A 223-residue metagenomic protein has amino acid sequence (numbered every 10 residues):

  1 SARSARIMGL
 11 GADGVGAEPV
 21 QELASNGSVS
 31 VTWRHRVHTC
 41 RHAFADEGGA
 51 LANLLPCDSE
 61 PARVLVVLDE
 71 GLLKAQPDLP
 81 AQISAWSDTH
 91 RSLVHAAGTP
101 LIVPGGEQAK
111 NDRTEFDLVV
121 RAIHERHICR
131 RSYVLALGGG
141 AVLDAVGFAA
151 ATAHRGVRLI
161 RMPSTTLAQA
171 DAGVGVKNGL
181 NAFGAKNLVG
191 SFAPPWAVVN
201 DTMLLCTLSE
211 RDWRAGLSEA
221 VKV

Functional and structural regions predicted by a protein language model:
S1-M8: Extreme N-terminal basic, low-complexity initiation segments that serve as generic localization/processing leaders
G9-S132, K222: ATP/NTP phosphate-donor binding region
H38, F148-V223: A glycine/threonine-rich phosphate-anchoring loop and its flanking beta-alpha core in nucleotide/phosphate-binding
L65-V67, T99-L101, L135, I160-M162 (+1 more regions): Hydrophobic/aromatic beta-strand patches that form the interior of the parallel beta-sheet core in alpha/beta enzyme
K74, A141-L143, C206: Glycine-rich nucleotide phosphate-binding loop and flanking beta-alpha elements of Rossmann-like dinucleotide-binding
Q76-D78, A145-G147, D171: Short glycine-/acidic-enriched loop or helix-start segments at secondary-structure transitions that form or flank
R126-A149, A153-S164: A short, small-residue-rich loop immediately preceding and capping a beta-strand
